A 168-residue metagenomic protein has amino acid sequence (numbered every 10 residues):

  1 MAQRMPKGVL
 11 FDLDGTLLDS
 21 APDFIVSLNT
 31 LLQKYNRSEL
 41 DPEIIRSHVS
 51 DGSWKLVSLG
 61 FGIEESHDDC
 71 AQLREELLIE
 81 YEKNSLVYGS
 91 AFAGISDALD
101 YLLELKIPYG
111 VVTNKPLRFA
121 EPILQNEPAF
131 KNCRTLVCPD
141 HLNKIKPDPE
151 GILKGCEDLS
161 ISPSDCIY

Functional and structural regions predicted by a protein language model:
A2-R4, E104-I107, L159-D165: Glycine-rich phosphate-binding loop signature in dinucleotide/nucleotide-binding domains
Q3-D97, E104-L105, P116-R118, N126 (+1 more regions): N-terminal helical cap/lid subdomain that shapes the substrate entry/recognition surface in HAD-like hydrolases
G8-L10, G110, T135, I167: Hydrophobic "anchor" residues on beta-strands that sit immediately upstream of conserved functional sites
V87-S90, P116-Y168: Substrate-recognition "cap/lid" segment bordering the active-site pocket of phosphatases
I95-L99, I152-G155: Generic hydrophobic alpha-helical segments
